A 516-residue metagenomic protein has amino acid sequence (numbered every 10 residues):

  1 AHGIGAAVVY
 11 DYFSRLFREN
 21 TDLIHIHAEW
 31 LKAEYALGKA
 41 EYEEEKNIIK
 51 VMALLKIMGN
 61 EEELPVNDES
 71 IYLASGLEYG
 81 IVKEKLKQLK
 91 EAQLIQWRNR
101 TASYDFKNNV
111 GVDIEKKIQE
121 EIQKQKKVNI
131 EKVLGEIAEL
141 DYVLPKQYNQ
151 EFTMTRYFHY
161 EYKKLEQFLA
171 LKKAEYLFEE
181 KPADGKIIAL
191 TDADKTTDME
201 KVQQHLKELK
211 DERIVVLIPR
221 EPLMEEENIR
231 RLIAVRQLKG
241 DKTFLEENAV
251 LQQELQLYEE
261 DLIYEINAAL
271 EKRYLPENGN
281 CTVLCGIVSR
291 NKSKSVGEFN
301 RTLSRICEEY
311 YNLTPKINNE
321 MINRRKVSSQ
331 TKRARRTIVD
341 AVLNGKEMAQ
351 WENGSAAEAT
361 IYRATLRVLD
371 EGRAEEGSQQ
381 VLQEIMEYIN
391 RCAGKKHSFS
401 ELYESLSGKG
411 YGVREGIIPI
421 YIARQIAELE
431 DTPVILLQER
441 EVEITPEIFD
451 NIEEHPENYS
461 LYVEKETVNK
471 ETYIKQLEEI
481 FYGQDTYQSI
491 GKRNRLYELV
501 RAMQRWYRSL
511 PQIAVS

Functional and structural regions predicted by a protein language model:
A1-S516: Extended alpha-helical interface modules used as scaffolds for assembling large macromolecular complexes
